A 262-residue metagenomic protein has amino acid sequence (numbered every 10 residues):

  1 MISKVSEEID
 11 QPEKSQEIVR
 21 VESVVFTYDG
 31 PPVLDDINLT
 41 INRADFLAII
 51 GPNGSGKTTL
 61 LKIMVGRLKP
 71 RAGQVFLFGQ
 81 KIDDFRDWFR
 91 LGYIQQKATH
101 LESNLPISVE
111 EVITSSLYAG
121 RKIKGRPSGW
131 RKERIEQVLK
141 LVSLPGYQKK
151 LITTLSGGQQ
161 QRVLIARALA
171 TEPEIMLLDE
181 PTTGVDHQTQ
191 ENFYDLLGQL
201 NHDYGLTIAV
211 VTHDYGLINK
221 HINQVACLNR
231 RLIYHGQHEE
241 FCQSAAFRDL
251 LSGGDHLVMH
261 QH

Functional and structural regions predicted by a protein language model:
V65: Helix-to-loop junction immediately C-terminal to a conserved catalytic motif
G73-D87: Conserved ABC transporter NBD signature motif
T114, S128-Y147: Conserved ABC ATPase "signature" region
L151-L155, Q159: Conserved ABC ATPase signature
E172: Conserved catalytic motifs of ABC-family nucleotide-binding domains
M176-D179: Catalytic Walker B motif of ABC-type/P-loop ATPase nucleotide-binding domains
Q224-Q237: H-loop (His-switch) and adjacent beta-strand-loop-beta switch element of ABC-type ATPase nucleotide-binding domains
